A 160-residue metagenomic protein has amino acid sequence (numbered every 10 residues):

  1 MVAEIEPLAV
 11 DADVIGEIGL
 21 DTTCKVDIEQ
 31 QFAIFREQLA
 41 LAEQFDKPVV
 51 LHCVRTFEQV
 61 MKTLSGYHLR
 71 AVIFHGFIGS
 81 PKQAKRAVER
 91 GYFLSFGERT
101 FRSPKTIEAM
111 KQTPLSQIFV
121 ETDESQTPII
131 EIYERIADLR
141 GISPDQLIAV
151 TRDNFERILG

Functional and structural regions predicted by a protein language model:
V2-R90, F101, E108, I142-D145: Divalent metal-binding pocket/active-site signature
E6, R36, I107, I130 (+2 more regions): Generic alpha-helical structural signal
A40-L41, Y133-G160: Mid-to-C-terminal alpha-helical segments outside catalytic/metal-binding sites
L51, F74, S95-E98, V120-T122: Thr-Gly-centered strand-to-loop micro-motif
L69, L115, E156-R157: Residue-level marker of structural boundaries
F77-I78, E98-R102, D123-Q126: Short, acidic/turn-prone active-site loops that include or flank metal/cofactor- and phosphate-binding residues
R90, T113-P114: Short, structured coil segments at secondary-structure junctions
S116-P128: Short acidic/histidine-rich active-site segments
